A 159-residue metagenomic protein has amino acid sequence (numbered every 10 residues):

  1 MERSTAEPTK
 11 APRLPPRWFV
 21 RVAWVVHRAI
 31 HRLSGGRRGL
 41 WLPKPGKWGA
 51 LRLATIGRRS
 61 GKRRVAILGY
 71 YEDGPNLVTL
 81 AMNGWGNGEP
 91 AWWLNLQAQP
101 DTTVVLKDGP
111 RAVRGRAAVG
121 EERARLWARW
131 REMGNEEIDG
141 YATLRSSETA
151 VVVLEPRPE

Functional and structural regions predicted by a protein language model:
M1-W24: Compositionally biased, charge-rich terminal segments
T5-P12, H31-P45, I67-N76: Charged, low-complexity, helix/coiled-coil-prone segments
K10, W24-V26, R64-A66, A98-Q99 (+1 more regions): Short hydrophobic/aromatic-rich motifs at helix boundaries and adjacent loops
P16-R58, K62-R63: Short, conserved active-site entrance elements at the starts or edges of catalytic domains
H27, H31, Y70-Y71, W92-W93 (+1 more regions): Aromatic side chains
W48-G84: Short beta-strand segments
D73-P75, G109, E159: Short strand-connecting beta-turns/loops that link adjacent beta-strands
N83-I138, A142-A150, P156: Short, structured beta-strand-loop surface elements
